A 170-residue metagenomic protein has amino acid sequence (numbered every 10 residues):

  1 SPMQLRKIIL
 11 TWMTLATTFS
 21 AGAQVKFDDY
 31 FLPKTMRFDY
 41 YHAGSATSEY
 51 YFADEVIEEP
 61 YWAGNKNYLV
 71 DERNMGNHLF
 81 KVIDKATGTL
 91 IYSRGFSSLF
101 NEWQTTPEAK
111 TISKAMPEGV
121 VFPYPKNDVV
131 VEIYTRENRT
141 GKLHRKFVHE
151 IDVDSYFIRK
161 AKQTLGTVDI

Functional and structural regions predicted by a protein language model:
S1-W12: Bacterial N-terminal signal peptides that target proteins for export
Q4, G22-A23: Intrinsically disordered, low-complexity serine/threonine-rich segments
L5, L79, F157-I158: Compositionally biased, intrinsically disordered low-complexity regions enriched in proline and serine
L10-M13, L90, A161: A ubiquitous, low-specificity "background" feature that marks scattered single residues across proteins without
M13-G22: Hydrophobic h-region of N-terminal signal peptides that target proteins for export in Gram-negative bacteria
A23-E118: N-terminal prosegments of processed precursors
K110-D169: Extended acidic/polar, glycine-enriched regions that form or flank non-catalytic beta-rich accessory modules
